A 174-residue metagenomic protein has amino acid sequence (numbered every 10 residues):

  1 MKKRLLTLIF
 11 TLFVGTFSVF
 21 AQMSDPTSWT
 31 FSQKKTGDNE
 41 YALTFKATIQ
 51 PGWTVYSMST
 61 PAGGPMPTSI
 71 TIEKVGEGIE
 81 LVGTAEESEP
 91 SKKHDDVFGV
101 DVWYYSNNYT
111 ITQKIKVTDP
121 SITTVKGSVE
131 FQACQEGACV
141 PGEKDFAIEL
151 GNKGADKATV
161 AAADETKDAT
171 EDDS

Functional and structural regions predicted by a protein language model:
M1-L5: Positively charged n-region of N-terminal signal peptides that target proteins for export
L6-T7, A169: Short amphipathic alpha-helical "recognition" segments used for binding
T7-S18: Bacterial N-terminal signal peptides
F20-S174: Extracellular/lumen-exposed scaffold segments
